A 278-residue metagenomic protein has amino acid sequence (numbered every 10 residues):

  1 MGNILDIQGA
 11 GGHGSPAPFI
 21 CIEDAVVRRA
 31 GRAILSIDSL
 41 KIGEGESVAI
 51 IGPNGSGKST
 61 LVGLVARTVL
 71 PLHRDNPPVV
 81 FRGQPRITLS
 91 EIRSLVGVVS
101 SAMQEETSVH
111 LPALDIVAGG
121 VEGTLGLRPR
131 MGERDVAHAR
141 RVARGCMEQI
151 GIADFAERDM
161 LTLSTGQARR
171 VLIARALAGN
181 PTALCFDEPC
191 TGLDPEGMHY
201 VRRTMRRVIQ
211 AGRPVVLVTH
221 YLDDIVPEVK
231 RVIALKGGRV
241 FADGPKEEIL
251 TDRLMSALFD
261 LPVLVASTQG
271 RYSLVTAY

Functional and structural regions predicted by a protein language model:
R134-F155: Conserved ABC ATPase "signature" region
D159-L163: Conserved ABC ATPase signature
N180: Conserved catalytic motifs of ABC-family nucleotide-binding domains
L184-E188: Catalytic Walker B motif of ABC-type/P-loop ATPase nucleotide-binding domains
T219-H220: H-loop/switch region of ABC-family ATPase nucleotide-binding domains
V232-P245: H-loop (His-switch) and adjacent beta-strand-loop-beta switch element of ABC-type ATPase nucleotide-binding domains
S256-Y278: ABC ATPase nucleotide-binding domains
